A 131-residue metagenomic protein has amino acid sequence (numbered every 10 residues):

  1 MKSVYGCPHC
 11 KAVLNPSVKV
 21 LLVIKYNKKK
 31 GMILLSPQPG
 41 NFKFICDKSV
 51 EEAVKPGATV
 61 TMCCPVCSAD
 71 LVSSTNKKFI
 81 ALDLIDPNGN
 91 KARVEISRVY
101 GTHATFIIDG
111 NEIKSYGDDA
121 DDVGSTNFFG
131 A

Functional and structural regions predicted by a protein language model:
V4, T61: Residues immediately within or flanking Cys/His clusters that coordinate Zn2+ in small zinc-binding modules
C7-C10, C64-C67: Short cysteine-rich clusters marking metal-coordination/redox-active sites
H9-V54, T75-F79, D83, N88-R93: Short recognition patches in nucleic-acid-associated and regulatory proteins
S49, M62-C64: Surface-exposed flexible segments
E51-V54, K77-A131: Short, intrinsically disordered terminal segments enriched in charged and Pro/Gly residues
K55, T59: Acidic, metal/cofactor-coordinating or nucleic-acid-engaging core segments within structured domains
A69-S74: Short, compact, well-ordered microdomains
